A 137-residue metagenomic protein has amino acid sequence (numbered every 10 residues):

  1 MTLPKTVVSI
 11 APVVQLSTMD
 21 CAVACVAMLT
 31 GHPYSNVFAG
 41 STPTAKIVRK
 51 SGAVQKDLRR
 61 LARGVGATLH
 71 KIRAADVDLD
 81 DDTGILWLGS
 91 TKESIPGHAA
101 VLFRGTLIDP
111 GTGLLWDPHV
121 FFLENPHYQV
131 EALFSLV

Functional and structural regions predicted by a protein language model:
M1-L16, V137: Flexible propeptides and autoinhibitory/regulatory segments associated with cysteine proteases
L3-P4, V8, H32-F134: Conserved active-site-adjacent core of cysteine acyl-enzyme catalytic domains
C21: Active-site-proximal loop/helix segment associated with metal-binding centers of metalloenzymes
A24: Cys/His-rich metal-chelating microdomains
A27-G31: Short glycine/serine- and small hydrophobic-enriched flexible loop segments
